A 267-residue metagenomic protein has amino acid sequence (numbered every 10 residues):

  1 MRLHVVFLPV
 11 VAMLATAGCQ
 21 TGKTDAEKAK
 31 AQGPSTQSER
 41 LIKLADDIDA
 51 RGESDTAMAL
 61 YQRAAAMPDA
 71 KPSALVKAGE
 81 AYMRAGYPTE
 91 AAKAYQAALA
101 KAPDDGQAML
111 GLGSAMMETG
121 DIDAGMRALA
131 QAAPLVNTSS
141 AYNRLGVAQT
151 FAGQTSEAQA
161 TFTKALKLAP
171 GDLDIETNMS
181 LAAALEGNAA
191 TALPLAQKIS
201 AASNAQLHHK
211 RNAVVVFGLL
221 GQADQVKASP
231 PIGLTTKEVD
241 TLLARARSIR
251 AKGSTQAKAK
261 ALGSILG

Functional and structural regions predicted by a protein language model:
V10, L14-S73, R84, K258-G267: N-terminal leader/linker segments that initiate helical-solenoid repeat arrays
D25, A202-G267: Terminal, low-structured helical/coil segments at or just beyond the last alpha-helical repeat
S35, D69, P103, V136-N137 (+3 more regions): Short coil turns that delineate tetratricopeptide repeat
A50-R51, R84-A85, E118-T119, F151-A152 (+3 more regions): Register position in tetratricopeptide repeats
A74, A108, A141-Y142, I175 (+1 more regions): TPR alpha-solenoid repeat register
K77, G111, R144-L145, N178-M179 (+1 more regions): Canonical tetratricopeptide repeat
